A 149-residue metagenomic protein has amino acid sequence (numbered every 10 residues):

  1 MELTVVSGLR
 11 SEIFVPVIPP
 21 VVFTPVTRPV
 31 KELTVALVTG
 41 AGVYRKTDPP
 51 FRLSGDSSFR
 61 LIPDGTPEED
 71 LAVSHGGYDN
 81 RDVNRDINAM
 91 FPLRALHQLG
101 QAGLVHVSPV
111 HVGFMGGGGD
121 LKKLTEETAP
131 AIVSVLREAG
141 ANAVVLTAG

Functional and structural regions predicted by a protein language model:
M1-G149: An N-terminal assembly and electron-transfer interface module characteristic of large anaerobic redox and radical
